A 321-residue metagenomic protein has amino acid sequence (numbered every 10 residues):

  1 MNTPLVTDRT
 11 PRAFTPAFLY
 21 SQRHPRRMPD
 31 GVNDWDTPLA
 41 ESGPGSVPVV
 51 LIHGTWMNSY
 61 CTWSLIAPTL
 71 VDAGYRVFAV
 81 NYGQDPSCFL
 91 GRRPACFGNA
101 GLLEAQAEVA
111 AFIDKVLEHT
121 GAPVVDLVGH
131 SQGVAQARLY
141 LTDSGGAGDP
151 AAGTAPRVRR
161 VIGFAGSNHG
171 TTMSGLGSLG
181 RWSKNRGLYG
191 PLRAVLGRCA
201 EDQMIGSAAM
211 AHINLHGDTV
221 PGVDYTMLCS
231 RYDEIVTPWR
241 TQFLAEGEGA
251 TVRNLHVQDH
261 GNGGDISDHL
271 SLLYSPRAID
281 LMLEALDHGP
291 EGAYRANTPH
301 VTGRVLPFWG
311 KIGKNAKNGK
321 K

Functional and structural regions predicted by a protein language model:
M1-Y75, N297-K321: Flexible, membrane-associating and regulatory peripheral segments of lipid-active enzymes
V47, C61, L65, D72 (+7 more regions): Extracytoplasmic/secreted proteins, especially bacterial periplasmic and envelope-associated proteins
H53, V77, Q106-N214, N315: Serine-dependent carboxylesterase/thioesterase catalytic core of lipase-like alpha/beta-hydrolase/SGNH enzymes
G54-M57, P94-A100, R198-A200, I266-L272: Second-shell loop/turn segments in exported
T69-L90: Conserved alpha/beta-hydrolase
F89-R92, G170-G177, T237-T241, I266-S267: Short aromatic-enriched loop/helix-cap "lid" or pocket-rim segments at secondary-structure transitions that line
L90-E108: Catalytic nucleophile-loop/oxyanion-hole region of alpha/beta-hydrolase and closely related hydrolase-like folds
T219-K321: C-terminal catalytic-base region of ester-bond hydrolases, centering on the histidine of the charge-relay
